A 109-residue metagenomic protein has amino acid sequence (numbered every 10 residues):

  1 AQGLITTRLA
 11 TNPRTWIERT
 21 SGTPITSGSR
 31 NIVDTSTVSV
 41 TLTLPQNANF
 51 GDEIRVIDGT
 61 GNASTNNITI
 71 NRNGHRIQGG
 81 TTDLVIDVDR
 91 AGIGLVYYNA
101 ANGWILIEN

Functional and structural regions predicted by a protein language model:
A1, V88-N99: Extracellular disulfide-bonded cysteine-rich modules/repeats
Q2-N71, A100-N109: Exposed extracellular interaction/assembly regions and N-terminal maturation sites
G28, N73, V88-G92: Tight coil/turn sites that cap or link beta-strands
L44, T81-I86: Beta-strand-rich interaction surfaces with strong enrichment in secreted/lumenal proteins
R72-G80: Short edge-strand/loop segments of extracellular domains
G79-T82, G94-V96: Glycine-rich loops and low-complexity Gly/Arg-rich segments that provide flexible linkers or classic glycine-based
